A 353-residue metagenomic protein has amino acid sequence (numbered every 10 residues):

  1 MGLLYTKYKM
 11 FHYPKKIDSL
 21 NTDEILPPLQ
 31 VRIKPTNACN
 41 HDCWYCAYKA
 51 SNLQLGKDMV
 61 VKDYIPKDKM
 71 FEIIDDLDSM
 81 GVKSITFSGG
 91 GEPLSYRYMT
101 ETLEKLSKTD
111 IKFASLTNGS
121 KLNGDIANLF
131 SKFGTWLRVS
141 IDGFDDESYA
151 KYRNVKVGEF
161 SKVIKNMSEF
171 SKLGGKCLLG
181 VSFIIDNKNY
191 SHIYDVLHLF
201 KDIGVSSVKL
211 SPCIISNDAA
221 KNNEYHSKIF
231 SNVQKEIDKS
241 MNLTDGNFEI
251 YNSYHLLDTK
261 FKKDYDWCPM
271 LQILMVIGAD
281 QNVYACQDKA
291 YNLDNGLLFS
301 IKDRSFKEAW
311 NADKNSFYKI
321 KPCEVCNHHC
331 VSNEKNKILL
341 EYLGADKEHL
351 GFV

Functional and structural regions predicted by a protein language model:
G2, K34, G56-D58, I65 (+3 more regions): Radical SAM enzyme [4Fe-4S]-AdoMet core and its adjacent flexible, acidic and glycine-rich loops/tails across
L3-P27, K263, N282-V353: Flexible mid-to-C-terminal extensions adjoining Fe-S/redox cofactors in radical SAM and related proteins
L3-W136, K228-V233, L339, G351-V353: Conserved alpha-helical substructure of the radical SAM core
A38, D42, W267, P322: The −1 position to Zn-ligating cysteines in a subset of zinc-ribbon hairpins
D42, C46, S216, L271 (+3 more regions): General secretory precursor processing signal
C46, A50-Q54, M275, L293 (+2 more regions): Cys/His-rich zinc-coordinating "finger/knuckle" motifs
N52, G91, K121, G143 (+3 more regions): Flexible, active-site-proximal loop/turn residues at the rims of small-molecule/cofactor binding pockets and catalytic
G91, T117, Y254, S305 (+1 more regions): Short, well-ordered turn and helix-capping elements at secondary-structure junctions
